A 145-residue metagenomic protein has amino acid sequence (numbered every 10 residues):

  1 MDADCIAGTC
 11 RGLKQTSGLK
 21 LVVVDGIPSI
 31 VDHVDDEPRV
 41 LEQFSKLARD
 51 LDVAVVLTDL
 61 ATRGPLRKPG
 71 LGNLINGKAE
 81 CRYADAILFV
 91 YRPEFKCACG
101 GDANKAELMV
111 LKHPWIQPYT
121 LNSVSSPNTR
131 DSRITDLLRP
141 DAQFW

Functional and structural regions predicted by a protein language model:
A3-G26, K46-L51, G64-W145: C-terminal regions of RecA-like/P-loop NTPase motor modules
I30-E37: Conserved ATPase-coupling elements of RecA-like P-loop NTPase cores
P38-E42: C-terminal extracellular loops and terminal segments of Gram-negative outer membrane beta-barrel proteins
V53, L57-L60: Conserved H-loop
